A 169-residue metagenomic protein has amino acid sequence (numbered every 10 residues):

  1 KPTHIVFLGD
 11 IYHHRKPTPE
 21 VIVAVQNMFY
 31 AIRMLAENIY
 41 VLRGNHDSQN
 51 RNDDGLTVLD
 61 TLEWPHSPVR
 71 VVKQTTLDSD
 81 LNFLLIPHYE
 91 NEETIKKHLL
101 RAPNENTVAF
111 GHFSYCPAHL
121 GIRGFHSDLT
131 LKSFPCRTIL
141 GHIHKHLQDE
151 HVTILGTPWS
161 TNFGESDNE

Functional and structural regions predicted by a protein language model:
K1, N91-E92, L99-L100, A109 (+2 more regions): A structural signal for the main folded, soluble domain(s) of proteins
K1-T76, L131-P135: Core catalytic region of metal-dependent phosphoesterases/phosphodiesterases, especially metallo-beta-lactamase-like
H4-V6, Y40, N82-L84, V108 (+1 more regions): A structural signal for isolated positions on well-ordered beta-strands in alpha/beta enzyme cores
G9-D10, G44-N45, H112, G141-H142 (+1 more regions): Active-site glycine-centered loops adjacent to acidic/histidine catalytic or metal-binding residues that shape
S48-N52, D78, L85, E90-T94 (+3 more regions): Short, well-ordered, mixed-charge alpha-helical segments that flank or form enzyme active sites
T76-L85, P103-V108, H151-V152: Beta-strand-turn-beta hairpins that frame and shape the catalytic cleft of phosphate-ester-processing enzymes
H88-C136: Active-site-proximal segments of metal-dependent phosphoesterases and phosphodiesterases across multiple
C116-E169: Conserved beta-sheet core of the metallophosphoesterase superfamily
